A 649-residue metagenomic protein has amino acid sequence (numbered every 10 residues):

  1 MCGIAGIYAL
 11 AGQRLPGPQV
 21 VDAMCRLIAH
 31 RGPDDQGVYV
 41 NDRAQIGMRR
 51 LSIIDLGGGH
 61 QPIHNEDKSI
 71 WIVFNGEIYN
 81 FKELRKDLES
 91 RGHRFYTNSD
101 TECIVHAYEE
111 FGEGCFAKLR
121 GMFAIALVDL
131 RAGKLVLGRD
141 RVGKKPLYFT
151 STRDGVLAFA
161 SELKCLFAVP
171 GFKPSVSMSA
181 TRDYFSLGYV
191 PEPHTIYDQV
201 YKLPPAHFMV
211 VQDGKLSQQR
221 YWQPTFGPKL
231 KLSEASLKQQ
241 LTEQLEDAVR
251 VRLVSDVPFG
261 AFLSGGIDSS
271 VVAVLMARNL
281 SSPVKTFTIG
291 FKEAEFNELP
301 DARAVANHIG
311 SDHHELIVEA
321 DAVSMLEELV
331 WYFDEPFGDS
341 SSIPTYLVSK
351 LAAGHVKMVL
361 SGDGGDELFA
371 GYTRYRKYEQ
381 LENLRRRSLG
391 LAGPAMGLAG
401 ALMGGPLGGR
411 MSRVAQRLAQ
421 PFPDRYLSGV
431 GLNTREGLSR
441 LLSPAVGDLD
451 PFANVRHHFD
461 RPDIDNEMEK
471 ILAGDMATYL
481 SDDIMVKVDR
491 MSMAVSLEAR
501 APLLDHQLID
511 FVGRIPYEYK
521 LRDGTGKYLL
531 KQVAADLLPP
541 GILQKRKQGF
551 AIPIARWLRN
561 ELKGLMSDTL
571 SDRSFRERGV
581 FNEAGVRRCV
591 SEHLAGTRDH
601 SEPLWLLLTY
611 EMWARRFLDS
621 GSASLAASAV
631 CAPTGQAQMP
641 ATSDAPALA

Functional and structural regions predicted by a protein language model:
M1, D22, A168, Q199-P205 (+5 more regions): Adenosyl-5′-phosphate
M1-F333, T345, S349, D536 (+6 more regions): Cysteine-centered catalytic environments shared across enzyme families
I63-H64, D154, Y375-E379, A626: Glycine-rich, phosphate-binding/catalytic loops in enzymes
L166, T288-I289, E335, E379-R387: Short beta-alpha connecting loops at secondary-structure transitions that line or flank enzyme active sites
F259-D268, E293-A294, S340-I343, L368 (+2 more regions): Glycine-rich loop motifs involved in handling phospho/adenylate chemistry
M276-L280, R376, P516: Active-site catalytic pocket residues across diverse enzymes, especially alpha/beta-hydrolases
E328-Y332, A353, R376-K377, W557-R559: Short low-complexity, flexible loop/linker segments enriched in glycine and/or proline with clustered acidic
L347-P406, N466, Y479, I484-L508: Active-site adenylate/phosphate-handling loop in enzymes that bind or generate adenylated species
